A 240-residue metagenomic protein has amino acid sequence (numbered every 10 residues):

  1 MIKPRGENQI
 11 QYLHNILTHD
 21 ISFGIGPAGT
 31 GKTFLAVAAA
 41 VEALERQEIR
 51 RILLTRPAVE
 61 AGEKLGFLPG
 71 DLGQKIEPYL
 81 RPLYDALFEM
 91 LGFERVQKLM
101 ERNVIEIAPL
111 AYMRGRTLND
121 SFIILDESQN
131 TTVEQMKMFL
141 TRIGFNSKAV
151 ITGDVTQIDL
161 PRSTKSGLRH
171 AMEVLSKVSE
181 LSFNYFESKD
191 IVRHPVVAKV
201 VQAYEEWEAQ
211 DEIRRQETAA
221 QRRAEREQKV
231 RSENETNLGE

Functional and structural regions predicted by a protein language model:
K3-L125, Q129-E240: Conserved helicase motor core of SF1/SF2 NTP-dependent helicases
